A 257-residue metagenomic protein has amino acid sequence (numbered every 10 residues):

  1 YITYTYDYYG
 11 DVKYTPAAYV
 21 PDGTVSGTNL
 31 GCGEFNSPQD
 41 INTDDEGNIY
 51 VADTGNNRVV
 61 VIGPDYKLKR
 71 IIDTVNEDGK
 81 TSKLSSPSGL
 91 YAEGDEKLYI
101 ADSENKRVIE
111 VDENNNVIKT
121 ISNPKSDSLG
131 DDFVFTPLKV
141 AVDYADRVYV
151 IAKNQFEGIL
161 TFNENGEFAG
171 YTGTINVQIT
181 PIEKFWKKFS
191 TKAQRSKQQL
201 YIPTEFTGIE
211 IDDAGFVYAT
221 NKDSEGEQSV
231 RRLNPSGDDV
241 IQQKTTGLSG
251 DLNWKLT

Functional and structural regions predicted by a protein language model:
Y1-T257: Eukaryotic scaffold repeat domains enriched in small/polar residues
